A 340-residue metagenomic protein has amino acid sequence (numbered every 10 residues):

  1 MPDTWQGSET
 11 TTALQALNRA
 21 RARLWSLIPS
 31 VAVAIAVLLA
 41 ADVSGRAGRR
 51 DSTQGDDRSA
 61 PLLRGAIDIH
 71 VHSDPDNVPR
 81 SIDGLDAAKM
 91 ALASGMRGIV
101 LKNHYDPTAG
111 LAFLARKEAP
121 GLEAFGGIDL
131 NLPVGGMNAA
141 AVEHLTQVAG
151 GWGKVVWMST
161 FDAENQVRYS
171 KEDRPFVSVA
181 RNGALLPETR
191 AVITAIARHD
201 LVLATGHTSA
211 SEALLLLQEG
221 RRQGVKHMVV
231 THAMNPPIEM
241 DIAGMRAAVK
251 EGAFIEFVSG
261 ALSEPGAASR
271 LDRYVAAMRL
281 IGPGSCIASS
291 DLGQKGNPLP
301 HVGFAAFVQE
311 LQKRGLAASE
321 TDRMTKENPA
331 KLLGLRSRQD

Functional and structural regions predicted by a protein language model:
I28-A40: Bacterial N-terminal signal peptides
R49-V78: Replace "His-x-His-based motif
A60, A112-G121, H144-G151, R221 (+2 more regions): Acidic (Asp/Glu)-rich catalytic clusters
S81-D173: A metal-dependent hydrolase metal-coordination microenvironment
L122, G135-V230: Extended substrate/RNA-proximal surfaces in nucleic-acid metabolism proteins
T194, H199-G206, A210-R270, I287: Catalytic pocket-lining loop regions of alpha/beta-barrel enzymes, especially the amidohydrolase/enolase/GH5 lineages
P283-P300: Short acidic/histidine-rich active-site segments
H301-D340: Mid-to-C-terminal alpha-helical segments outside catalytic/metal-binding sites
